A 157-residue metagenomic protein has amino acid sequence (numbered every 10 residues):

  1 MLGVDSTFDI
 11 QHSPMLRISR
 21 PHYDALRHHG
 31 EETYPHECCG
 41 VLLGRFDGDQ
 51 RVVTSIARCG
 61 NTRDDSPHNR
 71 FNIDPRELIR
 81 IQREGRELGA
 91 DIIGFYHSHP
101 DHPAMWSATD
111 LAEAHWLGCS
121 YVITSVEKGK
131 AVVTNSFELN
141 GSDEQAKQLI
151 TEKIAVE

Functional and structural regions predicted by a protein language model:
M1-P14: Short, basic, low-complexity termini and linkers enriched in Ser/Thr/Gly/Pro that act as targeting/leader peptides
S13-I92, D101-E157: Conserved beta-strand-loop surface patch within small alpha/beta domains used for substrate/adaptor or ligand engagement
S98: Acidic/histidine-rich, metal-coordinating catalytic segments
